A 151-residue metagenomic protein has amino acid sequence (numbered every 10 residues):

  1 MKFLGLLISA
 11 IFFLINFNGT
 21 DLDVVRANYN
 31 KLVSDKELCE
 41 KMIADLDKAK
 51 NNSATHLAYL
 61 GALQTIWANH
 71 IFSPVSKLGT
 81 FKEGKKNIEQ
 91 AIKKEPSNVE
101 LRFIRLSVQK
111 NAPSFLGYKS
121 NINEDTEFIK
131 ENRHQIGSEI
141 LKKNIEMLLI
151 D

Functional and structural regions predicted by a protein language model:
M1-D23: Bacterial Sec-dependent N-terminal signal peptides
N30-A44, K77-K85, Y118-K119: Helix-turn-helix repeat elements of alpha-solenoid scaffolds
N30-V33, I66-V75, N111-L116: Short coil/turn linking the two alpha-helices of tandem helical-hairpin repeats
D45-L46, A91, I129: Canonical positions in the second alpha-helix
K50-N51, P96, H134: Short coil turns that delineate tetratricopeptide repeat
N121-D151: Terminal, low-structured helical/coil segments at or just beyond the last alpha-helical repeat
